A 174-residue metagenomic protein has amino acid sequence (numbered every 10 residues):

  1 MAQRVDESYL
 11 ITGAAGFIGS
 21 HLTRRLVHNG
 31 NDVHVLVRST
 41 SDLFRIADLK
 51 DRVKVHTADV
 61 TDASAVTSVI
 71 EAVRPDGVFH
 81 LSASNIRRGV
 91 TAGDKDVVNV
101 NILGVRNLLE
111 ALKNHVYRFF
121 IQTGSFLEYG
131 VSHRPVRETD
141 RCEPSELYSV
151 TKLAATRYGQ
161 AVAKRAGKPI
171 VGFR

Functional and structural regions predicted by a protein language model:
E7-N29: N-terminal Rossmann NAD(P)H-binding glycine-rich loop of SDR-like oxidoreductase domains
T12, L36, V78-S84, F120-F126 (+1 more regions): SDR active-site strand-loop-helix element
H21-R25, A111, Y158: Rossmann-fold NAD(P)-dependent oxidoreductase module
N31-S41: Conserved glycine-rich Rossmann-like NAD(P)H-binding loop of the short-chain dehydrogenase/reductase
I46-A47, R88-K95, V131-P135: Conserved catalytic-core motifs of eukaryotic protein kinase domains, centered on the activation segment
T57-V100: NAD(P)H-binding glycine-rich loop region in Rossmannoid oxidoreductase-like domains and their noncatalytic homologs
H80, L103-L147: Conserved Rossmann-fold NAD(P)-dependent oxidoreductase catalytic core, especially the SDR/UDP-sugar
V131-S132, S145-V171: Active-site Tyr-X1-5-Lys
